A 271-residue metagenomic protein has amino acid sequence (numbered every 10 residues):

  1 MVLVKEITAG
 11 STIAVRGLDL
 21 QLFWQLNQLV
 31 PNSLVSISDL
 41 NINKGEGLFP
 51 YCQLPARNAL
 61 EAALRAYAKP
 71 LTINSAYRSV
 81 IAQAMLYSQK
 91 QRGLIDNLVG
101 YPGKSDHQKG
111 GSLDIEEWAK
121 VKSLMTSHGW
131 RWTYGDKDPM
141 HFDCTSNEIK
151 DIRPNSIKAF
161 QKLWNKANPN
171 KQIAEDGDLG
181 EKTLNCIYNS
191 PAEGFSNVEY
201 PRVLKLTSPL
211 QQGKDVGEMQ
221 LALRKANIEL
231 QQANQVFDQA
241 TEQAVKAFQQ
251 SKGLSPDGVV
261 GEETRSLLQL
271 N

Functional and structural regions predicted by a protein language model:
M1-Q25, G217, K225, Q250-G253 (+1 more regions): N-terminal secretory targeting signals
L3-K158, K162-N168, Q172-D176, Y188-A192 (+1 more regions): Cell-envelope/glycan interface and biosynthesis
I152-R202, L206-L270: Short acidic, glycine/serine/threonine-rich helix-capping segments at coil-helix boundaries
